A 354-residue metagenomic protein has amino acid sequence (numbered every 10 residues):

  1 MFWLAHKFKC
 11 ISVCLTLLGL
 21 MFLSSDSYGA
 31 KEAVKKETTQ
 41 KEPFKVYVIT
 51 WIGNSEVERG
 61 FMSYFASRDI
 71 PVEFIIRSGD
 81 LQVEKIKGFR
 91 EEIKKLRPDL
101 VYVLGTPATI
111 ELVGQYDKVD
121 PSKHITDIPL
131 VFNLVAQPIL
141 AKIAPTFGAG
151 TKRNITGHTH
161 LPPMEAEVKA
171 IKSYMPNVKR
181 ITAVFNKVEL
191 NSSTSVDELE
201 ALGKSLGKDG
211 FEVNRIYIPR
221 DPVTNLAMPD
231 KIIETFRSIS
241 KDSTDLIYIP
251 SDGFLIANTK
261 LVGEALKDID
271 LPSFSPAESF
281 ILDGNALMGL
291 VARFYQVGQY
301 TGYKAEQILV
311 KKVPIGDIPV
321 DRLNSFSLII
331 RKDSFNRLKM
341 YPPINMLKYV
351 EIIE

Functional and structural regions predicted by a protein language model:
W3, K9, Y28-E354: Short hydrophobic alpha-helices and adjacent helix-cap/hinge residues
S12-F22: Bacterial N-terminal signal peptides
T16, S27-Y28: Cleavable N-terminal signal peptides
